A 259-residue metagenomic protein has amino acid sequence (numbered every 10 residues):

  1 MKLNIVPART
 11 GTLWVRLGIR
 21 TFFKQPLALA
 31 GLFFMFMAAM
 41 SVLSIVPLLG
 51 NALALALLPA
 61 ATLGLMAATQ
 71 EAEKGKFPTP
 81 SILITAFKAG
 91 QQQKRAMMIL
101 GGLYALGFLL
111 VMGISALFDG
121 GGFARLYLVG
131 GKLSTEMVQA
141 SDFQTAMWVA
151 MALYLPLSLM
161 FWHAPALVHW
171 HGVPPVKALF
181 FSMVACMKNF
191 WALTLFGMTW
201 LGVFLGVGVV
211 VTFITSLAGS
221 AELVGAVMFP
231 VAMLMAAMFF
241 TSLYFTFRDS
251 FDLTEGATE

Functional and structural regions predicted by a protein language model:
M1-E259: Hydrophobic alpha-helical membrane segments
